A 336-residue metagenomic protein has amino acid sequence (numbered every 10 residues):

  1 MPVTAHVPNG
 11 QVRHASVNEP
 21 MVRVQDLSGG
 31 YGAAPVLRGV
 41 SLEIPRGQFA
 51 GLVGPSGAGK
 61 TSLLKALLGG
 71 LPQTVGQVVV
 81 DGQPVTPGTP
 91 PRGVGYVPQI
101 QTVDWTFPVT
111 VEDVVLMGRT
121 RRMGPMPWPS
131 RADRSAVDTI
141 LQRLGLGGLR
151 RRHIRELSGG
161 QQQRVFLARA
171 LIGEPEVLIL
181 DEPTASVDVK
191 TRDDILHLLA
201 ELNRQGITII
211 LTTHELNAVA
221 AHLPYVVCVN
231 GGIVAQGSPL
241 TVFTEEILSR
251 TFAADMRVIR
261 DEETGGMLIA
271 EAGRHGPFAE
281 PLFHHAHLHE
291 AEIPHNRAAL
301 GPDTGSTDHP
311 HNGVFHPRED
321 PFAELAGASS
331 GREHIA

Functional and structural regions predicted by a protein language model:
L68: Helix-to-loop junction immediately C-terminal to a conserved catalytic motif
G76-T89, V94: Conserved ABC transporter NBD signature motif
L116, R131-L149: Conserved ABC ATPase "signature" region
H153-L157, Q161: Conserved ABC ATPase signature
L178-D181: Catalytic Walker B motif of ABC-type/P-loop ATPase nucleotide-binding domains
E245, T251-A336: ABC ATPase nucleotide-binding domains
